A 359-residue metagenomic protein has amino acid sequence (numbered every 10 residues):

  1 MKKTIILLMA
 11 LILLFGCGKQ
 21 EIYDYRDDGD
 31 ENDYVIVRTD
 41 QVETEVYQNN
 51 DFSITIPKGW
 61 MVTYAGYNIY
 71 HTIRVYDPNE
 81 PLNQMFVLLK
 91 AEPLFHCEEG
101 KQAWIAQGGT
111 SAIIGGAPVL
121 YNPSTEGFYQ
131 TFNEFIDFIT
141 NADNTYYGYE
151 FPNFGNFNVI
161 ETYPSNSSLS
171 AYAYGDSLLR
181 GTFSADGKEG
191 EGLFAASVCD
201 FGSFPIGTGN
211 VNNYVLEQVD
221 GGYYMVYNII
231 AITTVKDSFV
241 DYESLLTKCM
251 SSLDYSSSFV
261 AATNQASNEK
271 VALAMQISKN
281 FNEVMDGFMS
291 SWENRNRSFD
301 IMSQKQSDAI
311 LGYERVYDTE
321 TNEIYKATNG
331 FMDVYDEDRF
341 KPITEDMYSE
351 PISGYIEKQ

Functional and structural regions predicted by a protein language model:
K2-L8: Sec-dependent signal peptide recognition, specifically the positively charged N-region followed immediately by
L13-G16: C-terminal motif of bacterial Sec signal peptides marking the signal peptidase cleavage site
G18-Q20: Bacterial signal peptide processing site
I22-V46: N-terminal low-complexity, Pro/Thr/Ser-rich intrinsically disordered segments that act as propeptides or flexible
N49-Y67, M250-S257: Proline-anchored loop/turn motifs at beta-strand termini and strand-loop-strand connectors
T63-I229, T234, N282-E283, S290-N294 (+1 more regions): Conserved polar/disulfide-associated segments of primarily extracytoplasmic proteins
N228-A272, G354-I356: Surface-exposed amphipathic alpha-helical segments
S252-I310: Pro/Ala/Gly-rich low-complexity, hydrophilic intrinsically disordered segments
